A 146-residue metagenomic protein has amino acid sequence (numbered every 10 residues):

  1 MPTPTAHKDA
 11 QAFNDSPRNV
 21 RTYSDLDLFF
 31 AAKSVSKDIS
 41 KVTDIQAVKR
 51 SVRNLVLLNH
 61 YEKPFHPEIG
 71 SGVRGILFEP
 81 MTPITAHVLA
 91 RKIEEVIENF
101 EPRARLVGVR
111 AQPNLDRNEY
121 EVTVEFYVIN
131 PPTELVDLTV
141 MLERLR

Functional and structural regions predicted by a protein language model:
M1-R91, E95, V107, Q112-R146: Immediate N-terminus of the mature polypeptide
E98-L106: Short secondary-structure junctions
